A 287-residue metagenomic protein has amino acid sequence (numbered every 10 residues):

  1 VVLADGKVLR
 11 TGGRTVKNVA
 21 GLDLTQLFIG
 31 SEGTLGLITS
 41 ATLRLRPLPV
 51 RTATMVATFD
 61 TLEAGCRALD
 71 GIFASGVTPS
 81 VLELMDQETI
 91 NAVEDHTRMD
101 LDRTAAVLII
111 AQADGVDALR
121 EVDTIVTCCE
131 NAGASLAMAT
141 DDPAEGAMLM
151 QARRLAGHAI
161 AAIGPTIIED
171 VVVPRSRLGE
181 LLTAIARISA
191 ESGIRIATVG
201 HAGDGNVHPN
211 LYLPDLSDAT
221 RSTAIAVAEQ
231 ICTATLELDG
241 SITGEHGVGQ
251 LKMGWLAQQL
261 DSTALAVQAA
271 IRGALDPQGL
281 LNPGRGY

Functional and structural regions predicted by a protein language model:
V1-Y287: Noncatalytic alpha-helical scaffold of FAD-dependent oxidoreductases
